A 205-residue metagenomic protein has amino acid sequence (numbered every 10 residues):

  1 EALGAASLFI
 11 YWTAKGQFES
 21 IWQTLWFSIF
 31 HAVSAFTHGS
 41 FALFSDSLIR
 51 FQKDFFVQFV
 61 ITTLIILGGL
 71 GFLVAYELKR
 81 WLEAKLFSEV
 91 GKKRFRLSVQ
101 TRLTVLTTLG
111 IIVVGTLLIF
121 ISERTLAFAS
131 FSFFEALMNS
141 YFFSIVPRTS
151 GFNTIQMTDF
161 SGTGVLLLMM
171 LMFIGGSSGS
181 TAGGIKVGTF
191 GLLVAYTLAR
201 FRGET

Functional and structural regions predicted by a protein language model:
E1-T205: Membrane-proximal intracellular helices of multi-pass ion channels
